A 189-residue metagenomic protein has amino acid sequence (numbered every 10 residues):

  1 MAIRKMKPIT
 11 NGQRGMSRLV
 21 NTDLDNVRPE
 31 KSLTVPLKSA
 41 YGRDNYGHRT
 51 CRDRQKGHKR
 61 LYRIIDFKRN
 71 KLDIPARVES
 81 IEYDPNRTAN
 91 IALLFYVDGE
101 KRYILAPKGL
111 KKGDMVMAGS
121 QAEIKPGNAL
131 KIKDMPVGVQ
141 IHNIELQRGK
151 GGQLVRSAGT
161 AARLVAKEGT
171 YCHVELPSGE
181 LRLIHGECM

Functional and structural regions predicted by a protein language model:
M1-R87, K108, K112-M189: Basic, glycine/proline-rich low-complexity segments that contact nucleic acids
P85-A92, R102-I104: Short, flexible active-site-proximal loops enriched in glycine and acidic residues
F95-R102, S120-P126: Short, structured beta-strand/loop micro-motifs enriched in basic residues and often containing a Trp
G99-K111: Beta-strand/loop nucleic-acid-binding surfaces
